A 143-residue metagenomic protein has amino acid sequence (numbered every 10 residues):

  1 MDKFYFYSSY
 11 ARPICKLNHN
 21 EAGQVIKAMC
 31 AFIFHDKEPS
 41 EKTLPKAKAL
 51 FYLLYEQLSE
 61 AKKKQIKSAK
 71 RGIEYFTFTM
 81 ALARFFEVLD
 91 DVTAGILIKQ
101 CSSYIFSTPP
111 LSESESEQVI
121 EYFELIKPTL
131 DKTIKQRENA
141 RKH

Functional and structural regions predicted by a protein language model:
M1-H19, A69-D91: Long, charged low-complexity interaction segments
N18, K42-L44, D90, S114-S116: Residues that cap or delimit alpha-helices
G23-K27, L97: Short recognition helix of helix-turn-helix/winged-helix DNA-binding domains
A28, L53, F85-V88, Q100: Charge-rich, solvent-exposed alpha-helical interaction surfaces
F34, E38-P39, F106-S114: A charge-rich, low-complexity, intrinsically flexible signal that marks solvent-exposed coils, linkers, repeats
L44, Y52-L53, E117-L130: N-terminal accessory alpha/beta regions
L54-A69, I126-H143: Basic DNA-binding region of bZIP-type proteins
A83-R84, A94-S103, S107-P109, I120: Terminal non-globular linear segments
